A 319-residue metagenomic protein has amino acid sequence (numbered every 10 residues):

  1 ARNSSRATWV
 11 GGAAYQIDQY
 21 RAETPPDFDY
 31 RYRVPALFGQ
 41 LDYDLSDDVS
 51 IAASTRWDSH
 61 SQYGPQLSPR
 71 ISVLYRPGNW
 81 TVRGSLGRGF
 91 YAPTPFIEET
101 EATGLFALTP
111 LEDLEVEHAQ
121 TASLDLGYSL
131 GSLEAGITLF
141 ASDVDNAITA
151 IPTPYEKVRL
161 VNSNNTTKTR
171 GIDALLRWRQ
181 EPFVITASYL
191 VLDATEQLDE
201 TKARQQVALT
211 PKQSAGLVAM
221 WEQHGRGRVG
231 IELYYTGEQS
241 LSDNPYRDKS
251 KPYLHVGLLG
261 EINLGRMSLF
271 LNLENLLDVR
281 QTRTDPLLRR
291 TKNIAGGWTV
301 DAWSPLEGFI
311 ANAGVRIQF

Functional and structural regions predicted by a protein language model:
A1-N3, L37-Y43, I71-Y75, L124-Y128 (+6 more regions): Residues on the lipid-exposed face of transmembrane beta-strands in outer-membrane beta-barrel proteins
A1-Y63, L74-R76, G136, R179 (+1 more regions): Face-selective signature of the C-terminal outer-membrane beta-barrel domain
S5-W9, D47-V49, L67, G78-V82 (+7 more regions): Outer-envelope beta-barrel architecture signal
Y15-R21, T55-S61, P77, L86-A92 (+10 more regions): Transmembrane beta-strands of outer-membrane beta-barrel pores
R21-F28, Y63-P69, P95-A102, T109 (+5 more regions): Outer-membrane beta-barrel translocator domains and adjoining extracellular loop/strand segments of Gram-negative
D44-I51, A135, L139-V144, S163-D243 (+1 more regions): Gram-negative outer-membrane beta-barrel transporters
T81, S85-V144, T153-R179, V207-Q213 (+2 more regions): Outer-membrane beta-barrel signature, preferentially recognizing the C-terminal barrel domain of Gram-negative
D145, Y235-S240, E261-F319: C-terminal beta-signal and adjacent terminal beta-strands/loops of Gram-negative outer-membrane beta-barrel proteins
